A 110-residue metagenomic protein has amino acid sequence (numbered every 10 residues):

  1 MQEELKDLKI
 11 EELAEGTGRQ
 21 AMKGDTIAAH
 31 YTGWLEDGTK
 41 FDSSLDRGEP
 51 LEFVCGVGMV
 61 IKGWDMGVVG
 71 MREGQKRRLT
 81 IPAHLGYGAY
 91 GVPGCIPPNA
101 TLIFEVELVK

Functional and structural regions predicted by a protein language model:
M1-K110: Cross-family detector of peptidyl-prolyl cis-trans isomerase
